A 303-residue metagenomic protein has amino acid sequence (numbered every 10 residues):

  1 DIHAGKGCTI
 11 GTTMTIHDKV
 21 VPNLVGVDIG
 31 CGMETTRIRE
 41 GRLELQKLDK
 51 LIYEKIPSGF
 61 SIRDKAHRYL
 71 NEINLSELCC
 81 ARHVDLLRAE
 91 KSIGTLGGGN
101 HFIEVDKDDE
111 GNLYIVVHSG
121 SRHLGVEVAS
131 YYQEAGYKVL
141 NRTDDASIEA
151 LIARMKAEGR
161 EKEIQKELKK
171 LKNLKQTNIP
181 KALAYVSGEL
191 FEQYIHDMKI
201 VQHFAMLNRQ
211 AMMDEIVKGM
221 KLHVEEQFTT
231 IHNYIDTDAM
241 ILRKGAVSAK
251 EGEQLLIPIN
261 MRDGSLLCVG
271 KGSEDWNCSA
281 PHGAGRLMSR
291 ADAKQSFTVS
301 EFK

Functional and structural regions predicted by a protein language model:
D1, K6-I10, M14, D18-P22 (+3 more regions): Domain-length cofactor-binding catalytic modules of enzymes
D18-G26, C31-G32: N-terminal cap/recognition module
T35: Active-site-flanking alpha-helical
I38: Catalytic palm subdomain of template-directed nucleic-acid polymerases, centered on the conserved carboxylate motif
H67-N71: Acidic, glycine-rich loop-and-strand cores that form catalytic or ligand-binding grooves in diverse globular domains
